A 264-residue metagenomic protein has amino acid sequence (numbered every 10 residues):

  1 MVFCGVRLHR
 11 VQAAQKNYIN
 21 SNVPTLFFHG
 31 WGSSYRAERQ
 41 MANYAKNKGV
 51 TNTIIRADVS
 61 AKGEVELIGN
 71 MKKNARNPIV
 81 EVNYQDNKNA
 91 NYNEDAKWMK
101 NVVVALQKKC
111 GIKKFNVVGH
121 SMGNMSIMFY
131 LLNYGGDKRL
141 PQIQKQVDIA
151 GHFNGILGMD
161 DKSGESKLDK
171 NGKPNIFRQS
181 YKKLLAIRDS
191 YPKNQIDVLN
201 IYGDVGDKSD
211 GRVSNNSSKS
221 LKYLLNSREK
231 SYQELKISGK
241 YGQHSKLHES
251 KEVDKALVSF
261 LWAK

Functional and structural regions predicted by a protein language model:
F3-V118, M122-K264: Lipid deacylating catalytic domains
